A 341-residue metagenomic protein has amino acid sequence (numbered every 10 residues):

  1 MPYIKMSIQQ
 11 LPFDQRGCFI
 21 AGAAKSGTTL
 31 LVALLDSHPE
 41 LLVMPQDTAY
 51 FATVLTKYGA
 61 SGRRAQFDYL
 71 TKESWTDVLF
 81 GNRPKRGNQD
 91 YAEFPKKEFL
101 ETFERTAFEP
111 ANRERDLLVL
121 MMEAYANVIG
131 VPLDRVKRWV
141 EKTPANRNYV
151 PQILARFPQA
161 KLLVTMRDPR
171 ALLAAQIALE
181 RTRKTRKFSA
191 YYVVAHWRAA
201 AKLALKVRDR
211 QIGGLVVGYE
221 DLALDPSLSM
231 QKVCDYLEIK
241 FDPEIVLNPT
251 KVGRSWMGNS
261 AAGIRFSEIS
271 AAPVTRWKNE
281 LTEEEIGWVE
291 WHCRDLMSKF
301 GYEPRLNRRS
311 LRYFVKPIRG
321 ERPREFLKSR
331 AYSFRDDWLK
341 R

Functional and structural regions predicted by a protein language model:
M1-F19, T56, E180, L205-I212 (+2 more regions): PAPS-dependent sulfotransferases, especially Golgi type II membrane carbohydrate sulfotransferases
A23: P-loop (Walker A) phosphate-binding loop of NTP-binding proteins
T29-L41: A conserved segment at the C-terminal end of the G1
L42-P45, L215: Conserved catalytic segments around the Walker B and adjacent sensor/switch elements of P-loop NTPase domains
M44-D47, P243-I245: Catalytic beta-strand/loop signature of glycosyltransferases that borders the donor
P45-E141: PAPS-dependent sulfation machinery
R63-F67, E73-Y91, K97, V119 (+8 more regions): Anion-recognition interface
E104-N112, A126-V246, K251-S267: PAPS-dependent sulfotransferase catalytic domain
